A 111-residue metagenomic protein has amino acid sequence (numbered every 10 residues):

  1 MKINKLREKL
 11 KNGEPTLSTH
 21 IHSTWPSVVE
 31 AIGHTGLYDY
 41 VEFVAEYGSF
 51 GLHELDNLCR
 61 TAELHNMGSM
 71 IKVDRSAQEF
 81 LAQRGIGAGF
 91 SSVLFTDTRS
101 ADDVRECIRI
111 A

Functional and structural regions predicted by a protein language model:
M1-A111: Expand to "…catalyze enediolate/carbanion chemistry for C-C bond making/breaking, isomerization, decarboxylation
